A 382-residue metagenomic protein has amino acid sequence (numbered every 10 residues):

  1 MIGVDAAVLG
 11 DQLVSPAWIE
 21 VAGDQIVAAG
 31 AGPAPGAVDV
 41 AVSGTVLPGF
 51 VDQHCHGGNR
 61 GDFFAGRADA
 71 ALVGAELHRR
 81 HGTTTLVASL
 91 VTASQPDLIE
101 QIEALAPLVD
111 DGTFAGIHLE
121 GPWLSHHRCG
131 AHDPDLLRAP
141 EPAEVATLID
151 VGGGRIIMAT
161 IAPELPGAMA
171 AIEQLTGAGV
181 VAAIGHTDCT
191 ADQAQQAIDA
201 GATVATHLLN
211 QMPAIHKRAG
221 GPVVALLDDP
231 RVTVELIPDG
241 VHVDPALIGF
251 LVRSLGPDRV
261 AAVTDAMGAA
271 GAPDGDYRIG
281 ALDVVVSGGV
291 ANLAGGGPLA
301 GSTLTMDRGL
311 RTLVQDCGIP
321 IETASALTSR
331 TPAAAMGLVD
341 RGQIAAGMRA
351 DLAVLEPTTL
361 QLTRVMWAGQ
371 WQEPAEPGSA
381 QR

Functional and structural regions predicted by a protein language model:
M1-A34, T359, M366, Q370: N-terminal metal-binding scaffold of metallo-dependent hydrolase/deaminase domains
M1-A7, G32-L72, E76: Replace "His-x-His-based motif
H54, L119, L175, A205 (+3 more regions): Conserved, mostly hydrophobic/aromatic
H56, L72-Q101, T113-S125, G153-E164 (+5 more regions): Divalent metal-dependent hydrolysis catalytic cores, especially in the metallo-beta-lactamase
A68, E76-V87, S125-G153, Q196-L208 (+3 more regions): Active-site gating loops and adjacent loop-to-helix segments of metal-dependent hydrolytic enzymes
A146, D150-A272: Active-site core of metal-dependent hydrolases
V224-L236, G240, V252-T264, A270-L355: His/Asp/Glu-enriched, well-ordered alpha-helical/loop segment that forms or immediately abuts the divalent-metal
Q343-R382: C-terminal cap of metal-dependent C-N hydrolases
